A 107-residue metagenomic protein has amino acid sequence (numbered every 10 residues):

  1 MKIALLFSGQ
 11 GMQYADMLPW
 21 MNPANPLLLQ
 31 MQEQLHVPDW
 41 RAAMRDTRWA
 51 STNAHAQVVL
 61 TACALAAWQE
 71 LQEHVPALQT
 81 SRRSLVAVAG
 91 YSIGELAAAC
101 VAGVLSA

Functional and structural regions predicted by a protein language model:
M1-A107: FabD-like malonyl-/acyl-CoA
